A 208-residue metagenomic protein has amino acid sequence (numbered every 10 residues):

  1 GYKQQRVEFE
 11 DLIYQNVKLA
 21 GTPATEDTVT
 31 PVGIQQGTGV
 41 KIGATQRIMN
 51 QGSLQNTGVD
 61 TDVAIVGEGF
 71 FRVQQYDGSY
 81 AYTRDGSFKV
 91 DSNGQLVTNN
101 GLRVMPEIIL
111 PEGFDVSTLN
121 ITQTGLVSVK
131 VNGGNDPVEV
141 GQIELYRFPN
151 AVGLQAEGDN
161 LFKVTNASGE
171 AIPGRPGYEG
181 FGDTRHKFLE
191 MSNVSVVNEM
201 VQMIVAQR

Functional and structural regions predicted by a protein language model:
G1-R208: Amphipathic alpha-helical polymerization modules
